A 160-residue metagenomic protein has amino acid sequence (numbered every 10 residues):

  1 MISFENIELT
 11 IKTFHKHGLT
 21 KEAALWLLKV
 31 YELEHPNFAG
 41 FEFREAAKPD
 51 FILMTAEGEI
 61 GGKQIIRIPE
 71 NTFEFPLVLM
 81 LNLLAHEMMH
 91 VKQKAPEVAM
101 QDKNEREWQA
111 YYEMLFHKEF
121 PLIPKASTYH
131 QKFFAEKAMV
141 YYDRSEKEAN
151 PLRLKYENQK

Functional and structural regions predicted by a protein language model:
I2-Q64, F73-F75, F120-I123: Auxiliary, metal-adjacent structural segments of Zn-dependent hydrolase domains
F51-L53, F75-P76, K92-Q93, M100-Q101: Short catalytic/ligand-binding loop motif for oxyanion handling, primarily in non-cytosolic enzymes, centered on
K63-I66, M89-V91: Glycine-rich, often proline-containing surface loops adjacent to acidic residues and nearby aromatics that form
R67-L83, M100-Q101: Short pre-active-site segment immediately N-terminal to the catalytic Zn-binding motif
N82-A85, L115, M139: Hydrophobic core segments within long, regular secondary-structure runs in both alpha- and beta-rich folds
N82-A95: Active-site recognition of the HExxH zinc-binding catalytic motif
P96, D102-K137: Post-HExxH zinc-binding segment in Zn-dependent metallohydrolases
F120-K160: Long, well-structured alpha-helical subdomains associated with metal-dependent extracellular/ecto-lumenal hydrolases
